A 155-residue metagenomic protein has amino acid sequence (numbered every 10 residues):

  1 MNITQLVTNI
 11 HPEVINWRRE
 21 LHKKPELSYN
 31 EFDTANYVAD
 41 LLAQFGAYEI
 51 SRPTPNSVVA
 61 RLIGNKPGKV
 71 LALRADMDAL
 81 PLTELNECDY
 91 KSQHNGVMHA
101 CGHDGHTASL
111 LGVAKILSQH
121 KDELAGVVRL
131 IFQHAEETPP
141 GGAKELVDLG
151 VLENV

Functional and structural regions predicted by a protein language model:
N2-H99, A108-L111, K115-L124: Acidic/His- and Gly-rich active-site-bordering loop/insert found across diverse amide/peptide-bond hydrolases
C101-H103: Membrane-interface loop-to-helix entry segments
G105-V155: Acidic/histidine-rich catalytic neighborhood of metal-dependent amide-processing enzymes
